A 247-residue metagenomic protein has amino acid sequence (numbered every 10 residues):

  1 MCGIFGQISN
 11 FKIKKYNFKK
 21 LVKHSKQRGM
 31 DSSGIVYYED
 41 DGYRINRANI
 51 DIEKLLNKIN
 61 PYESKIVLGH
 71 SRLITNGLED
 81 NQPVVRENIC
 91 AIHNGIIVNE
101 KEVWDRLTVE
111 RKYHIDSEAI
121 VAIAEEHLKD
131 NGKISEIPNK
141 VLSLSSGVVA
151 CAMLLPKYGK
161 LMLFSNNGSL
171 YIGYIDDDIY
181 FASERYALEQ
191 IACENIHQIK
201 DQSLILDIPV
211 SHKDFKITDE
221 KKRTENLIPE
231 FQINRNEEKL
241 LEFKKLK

Functional and structural regions predicted by a protein language model:
M1-K247: Conserved short alpha-helical segments that host acidic/polar catalytic motifs at enzyme active sites
